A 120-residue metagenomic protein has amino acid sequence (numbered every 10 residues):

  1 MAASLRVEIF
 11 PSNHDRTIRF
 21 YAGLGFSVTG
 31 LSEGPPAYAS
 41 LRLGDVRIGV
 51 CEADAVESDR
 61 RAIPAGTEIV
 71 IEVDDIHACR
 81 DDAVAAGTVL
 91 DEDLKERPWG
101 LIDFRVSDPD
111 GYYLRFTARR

Functional and structural regions predicted by a protein language model:
M1-R6, L24-S107, A118-R120: Vicinal oxygen chelate
F10-N13, P98: Conserved beta-strand-loop-alpha-helix junction that forms the acyl-donor binding cleft
N13-V28: Amphipathic alpha-helical segments
D110: Conserved ATPase active-site switch/coordination loops adjacent to the nucleotide-binding site
